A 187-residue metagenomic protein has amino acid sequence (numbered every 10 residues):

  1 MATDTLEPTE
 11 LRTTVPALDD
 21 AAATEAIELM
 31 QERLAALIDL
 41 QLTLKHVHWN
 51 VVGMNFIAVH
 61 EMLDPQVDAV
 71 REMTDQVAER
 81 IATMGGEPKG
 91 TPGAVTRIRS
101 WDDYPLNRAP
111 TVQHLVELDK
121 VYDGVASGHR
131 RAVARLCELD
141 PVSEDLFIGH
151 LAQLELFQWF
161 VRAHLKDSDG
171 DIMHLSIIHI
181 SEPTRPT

Functional and structural regions predicted by a protein language model:
M1-P16: Acidic, low-complexity proline/glycine-rich segments
A17-E25, L40-P65, G128-V142: Helix-loop segments that flank and shape redox-cofactor active sites
T24-L34, I38, D64-V67, R71 (+3 more regions): Short amphipathic alpha-helical segments with heptad-repeat character
L34, Q41, H48, V67 (+5 more regions): A structural signal for well-ordered alpha-helices, especially hydrophobic packing surfaces of coiled-coils
V52-A94, H164: Conserved alpha-helical segments that form or flank metal/cofactor-binding pockets of metalloenzymes
E79, G93-A152: Acidic/histidine-rich alpha-helical segments that form the ligand environment of transition-metal centers
E144-H174: Short, contiguous alpha-helical
I178-T187: Single conserved hydrophobic/aromatic residue that forms the stacking wall/gate of nucleotide- or nucleobase-binding
